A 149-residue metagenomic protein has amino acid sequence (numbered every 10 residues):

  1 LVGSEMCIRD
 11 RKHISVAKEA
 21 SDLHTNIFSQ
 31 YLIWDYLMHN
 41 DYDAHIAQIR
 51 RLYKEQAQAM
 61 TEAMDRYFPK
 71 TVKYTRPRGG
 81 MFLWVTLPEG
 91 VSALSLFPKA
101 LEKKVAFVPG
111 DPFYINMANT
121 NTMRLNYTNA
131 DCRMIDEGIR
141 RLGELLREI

Functional and structural regions predicted by a protein language model:
L1-I8: Short, small-residue-biased leader/transition segments that mark boundaries at the very start of proteins
R9-H13, D43, G90: Short helix-loop capping/hinge motifs at secondary-structure junctions, enriched in acidic/polar residues
I14-S21, H39-T61: Structural signature of PLP-dependent enzymes
W34, R51-T61, K73-T86, L96-P98: Conserved glycine-rich beta-strand-loop-beta hairpin in the small C-terminal domain of fold type I
M38, P88, T128-A130: Residue-level recognition of strand-loop junctions within catalytic nucleotide-signaling folds
V91-L96, R133-E137: Short, conserved charged micro-motifs
E102, M117-I149: PLP-dependent enzyme catalytic core of the Aspartate aminotransferase-like
